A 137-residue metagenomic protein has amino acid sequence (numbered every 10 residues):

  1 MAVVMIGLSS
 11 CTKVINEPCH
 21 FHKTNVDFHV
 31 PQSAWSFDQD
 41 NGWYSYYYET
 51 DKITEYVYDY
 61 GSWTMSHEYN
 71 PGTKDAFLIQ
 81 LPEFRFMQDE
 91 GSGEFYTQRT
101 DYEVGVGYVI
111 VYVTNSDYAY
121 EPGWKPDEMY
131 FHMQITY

Functional and structural regions predicted by a protein language model:
M5-V30: Bacterial Sec-dependent N-terminal signal peptides
L8, L78-L81, M129: Generic detector of leucine side chains in alpha-helical contexts
N16, N70, T136: Residue-level marker of positions within ordered structural domains that often coincide with functionally constrained
T24-W124: Extracellular attachment/recognition segments
E128-Y137: Short, structured beta-strand segments at or near domain termini in extracellular proteins/domains
